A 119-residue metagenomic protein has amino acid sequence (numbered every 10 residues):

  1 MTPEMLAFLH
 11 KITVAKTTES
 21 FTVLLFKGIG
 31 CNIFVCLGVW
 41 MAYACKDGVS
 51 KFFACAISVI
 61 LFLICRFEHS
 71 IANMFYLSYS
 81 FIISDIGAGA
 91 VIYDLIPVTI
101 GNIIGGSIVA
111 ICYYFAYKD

Functional and structural regions predicted by a protein language model:
M1-D119: Alpha-helical transmembrane segments and their helix-helix packing motifs
